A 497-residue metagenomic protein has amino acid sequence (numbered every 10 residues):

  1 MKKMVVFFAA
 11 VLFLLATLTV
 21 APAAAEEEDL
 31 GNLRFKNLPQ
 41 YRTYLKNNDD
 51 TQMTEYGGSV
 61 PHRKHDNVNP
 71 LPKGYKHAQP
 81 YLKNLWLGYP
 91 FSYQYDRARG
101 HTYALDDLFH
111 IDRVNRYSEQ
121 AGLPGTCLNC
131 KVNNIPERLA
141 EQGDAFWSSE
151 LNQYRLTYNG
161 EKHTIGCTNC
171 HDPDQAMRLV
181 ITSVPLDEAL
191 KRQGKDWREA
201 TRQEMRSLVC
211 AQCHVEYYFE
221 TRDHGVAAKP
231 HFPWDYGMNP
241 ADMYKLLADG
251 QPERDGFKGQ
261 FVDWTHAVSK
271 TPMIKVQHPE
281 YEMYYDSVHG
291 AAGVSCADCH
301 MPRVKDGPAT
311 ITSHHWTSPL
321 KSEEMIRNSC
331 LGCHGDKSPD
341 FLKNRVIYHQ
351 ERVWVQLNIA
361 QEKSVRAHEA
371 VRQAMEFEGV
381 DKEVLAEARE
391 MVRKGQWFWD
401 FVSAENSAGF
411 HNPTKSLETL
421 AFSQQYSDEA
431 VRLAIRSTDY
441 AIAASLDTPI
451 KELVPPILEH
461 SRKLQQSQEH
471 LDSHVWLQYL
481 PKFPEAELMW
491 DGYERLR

Functional and structural regions predicted by a protein language model:
M1-F8: Bacterial N-terminal signal peptides that target proteins for export
A9, F13-L14: Polar, low-complexity loop segments and adjacent catalytic/binding residues used for recognizing and processing sugar
L15-P22: C-terminal segment of classical bacterial N-terminal signal peptides
A25-L105, L139-D298, P302-V475, Y479-P481 (+1 more regions): Primarily the internal scaffold of c-type cytochrome electron-transfer domains, especially repeated/multiheme c-type
F91-A121, G125: Asp/Glu-centered strand-loop micro-motifs enriched in Gly/Pro and often flanked by an aromatic residue
G122-E137: A cross-kingdom signal targeting lumenal/periplasmic-facing segments of multi-pass membrane and secretory-pathway
M489-R497: Extended, compositionally biased alpha-helical segments that mediate assembly or anchoring
